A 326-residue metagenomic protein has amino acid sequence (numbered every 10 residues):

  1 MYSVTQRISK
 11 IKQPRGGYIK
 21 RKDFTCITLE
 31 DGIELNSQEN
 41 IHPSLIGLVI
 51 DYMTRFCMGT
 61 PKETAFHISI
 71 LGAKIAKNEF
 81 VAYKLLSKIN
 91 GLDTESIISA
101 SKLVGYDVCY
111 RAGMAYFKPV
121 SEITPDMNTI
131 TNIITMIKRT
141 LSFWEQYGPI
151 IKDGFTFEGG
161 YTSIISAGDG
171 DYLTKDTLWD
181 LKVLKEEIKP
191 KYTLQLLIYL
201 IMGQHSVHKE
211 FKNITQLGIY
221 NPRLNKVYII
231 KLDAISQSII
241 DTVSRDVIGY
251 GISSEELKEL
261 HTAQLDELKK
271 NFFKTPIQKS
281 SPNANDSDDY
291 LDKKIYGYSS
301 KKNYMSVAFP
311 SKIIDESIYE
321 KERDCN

Functional and structural regions predicted by a protein language model:
M1-I165: Metal-dependent nuclease catalytic cores that hydrolyze phosphodiester bonds in DNA/RNA, characterized by
M53, I133-G148, L200-V207, V247 (+3 more regions): Hydrophobic, Leu/Ile/Phe/Ala-enriched alpha-helical segments that form helix-helix packing faces
D153-L173, I235, I240-G251: An acidic intrinsically disordered interaction segment
G168, K175, N213-T215: Core residues of folded domains in eukaryotic genome-function proteins
G170-E186: Conserved catalytic cores of phosphodiester-cleaving nucleases, focusing on short active-site segments
E186-L196: Active-site-adjacent loop/helix micro-motif of nuclease/hydrolase catalytic cores
L194-G218: Metal-dependent nuclease catalytic cores in nucleic-acid-processing enzymes, especially RNase H-like/related
G218-D315, E322-C325: Domain-level recognition of nuclease-like catalytic cores that cleave nucleotide substrates
